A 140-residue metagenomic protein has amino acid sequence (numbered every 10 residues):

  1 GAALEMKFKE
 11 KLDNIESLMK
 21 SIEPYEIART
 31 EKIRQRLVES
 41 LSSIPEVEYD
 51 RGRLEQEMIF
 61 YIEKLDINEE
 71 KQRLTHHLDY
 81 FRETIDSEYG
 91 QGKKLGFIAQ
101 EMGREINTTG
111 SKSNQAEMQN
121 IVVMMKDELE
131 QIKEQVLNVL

Functional and structural regions predicted by a protein language model:
A2-L140: N-terminal intrinsically disordered, cationic/polar leader segments that include organellar targeting peptides
